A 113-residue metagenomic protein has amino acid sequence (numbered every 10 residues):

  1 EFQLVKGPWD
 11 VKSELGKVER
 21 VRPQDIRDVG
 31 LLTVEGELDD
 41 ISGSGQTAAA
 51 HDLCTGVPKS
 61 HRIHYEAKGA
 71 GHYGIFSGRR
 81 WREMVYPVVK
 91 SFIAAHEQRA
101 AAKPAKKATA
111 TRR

Functional and structural regions predicted by a protein language model:
E1-P23: Active-site nucleophile elbow and catalytic-triad environment of alpha/beta-hydrolase enzymes
P23-D28, C54-K59: Short, conserved loop/helix-junction motifs that constitute active-site signature segments in enzyme catalytic cores
I26-R27, T33-E35, D39: Short beta-strand/loop motif that positions the catalytic acidic residue of the alpha/beta-hydrolase fold
D40-Q46: Conserved alpha/beta-hydrolase "acid-adjacent" motif
R62-E66: Conserved beta-strand scaffold positions in the cores of enzyme catalytic domains, especially in NTP/NDP-utilizing
K68-E83: Catalytic histidine-centered segment of alpha/beta-hydrolase-like enzymes
V88-R99: C-terminal alpha-helix
R99-R113: Intrinsically disordered, polybasic Lys/Arg-rich low-complexity tracts
